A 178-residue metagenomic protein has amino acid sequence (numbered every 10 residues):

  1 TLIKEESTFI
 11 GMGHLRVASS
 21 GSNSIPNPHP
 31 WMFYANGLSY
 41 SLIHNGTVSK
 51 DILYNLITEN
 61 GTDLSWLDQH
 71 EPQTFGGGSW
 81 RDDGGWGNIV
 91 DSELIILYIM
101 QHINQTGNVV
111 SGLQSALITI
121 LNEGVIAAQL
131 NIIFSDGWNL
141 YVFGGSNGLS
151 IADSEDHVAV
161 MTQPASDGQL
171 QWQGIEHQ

Functional and structural regions predicted by a protein language model:
T1-H44, V48-H177: Conserved short alpha-helical segments that host acidic/polar catalytic motifs at enzyme active sites
